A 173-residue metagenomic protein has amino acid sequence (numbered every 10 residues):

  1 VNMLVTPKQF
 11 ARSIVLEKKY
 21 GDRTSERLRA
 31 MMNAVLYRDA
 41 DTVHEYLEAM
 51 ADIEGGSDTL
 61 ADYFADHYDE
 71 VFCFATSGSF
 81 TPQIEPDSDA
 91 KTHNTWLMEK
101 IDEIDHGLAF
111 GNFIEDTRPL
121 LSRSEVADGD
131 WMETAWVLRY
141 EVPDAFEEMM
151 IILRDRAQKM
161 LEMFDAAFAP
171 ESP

Functional and structural regions predicted by a protein language model:
V1-P173: General marker for long, soluble alpha-helical cores
